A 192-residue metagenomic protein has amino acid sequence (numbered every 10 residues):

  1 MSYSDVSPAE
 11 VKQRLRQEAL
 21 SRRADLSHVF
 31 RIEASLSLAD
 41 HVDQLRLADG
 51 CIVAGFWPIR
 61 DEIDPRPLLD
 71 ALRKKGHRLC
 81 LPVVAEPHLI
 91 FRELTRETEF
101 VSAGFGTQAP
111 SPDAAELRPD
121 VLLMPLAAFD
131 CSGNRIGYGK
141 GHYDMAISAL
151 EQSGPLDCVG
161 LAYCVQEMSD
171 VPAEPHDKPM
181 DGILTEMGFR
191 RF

Functional and structural regions predicted by a protein language model:
M1-E10, R14, S21-A24, D113 (+3 more regions): Surface-exposed, charge/polar-rich loops and edge strands
S2-L117: N-terminal active-site beta-alpha-beta segment that forms phosphate/nucleotide-binding and substrate-recognition loops
P58-D61, A127-C131: Short glycine-rich anion-binding loops that position phosphate/pyrophosphate groups of nucleotides and phosphorylated
D64, P87, H142-Y143, E167: Short phosphate-engaging motifs
P87-E93, N134-I136, C158: Short, well-ordered strand-loop elements centered on a beta-strand within folded domains, enriched for acidic residues
A109-P110, P125-A128: A structured binding-face within diverse protein domains that lines the active/interaction site
G139: Short polar/charged helix/loop
